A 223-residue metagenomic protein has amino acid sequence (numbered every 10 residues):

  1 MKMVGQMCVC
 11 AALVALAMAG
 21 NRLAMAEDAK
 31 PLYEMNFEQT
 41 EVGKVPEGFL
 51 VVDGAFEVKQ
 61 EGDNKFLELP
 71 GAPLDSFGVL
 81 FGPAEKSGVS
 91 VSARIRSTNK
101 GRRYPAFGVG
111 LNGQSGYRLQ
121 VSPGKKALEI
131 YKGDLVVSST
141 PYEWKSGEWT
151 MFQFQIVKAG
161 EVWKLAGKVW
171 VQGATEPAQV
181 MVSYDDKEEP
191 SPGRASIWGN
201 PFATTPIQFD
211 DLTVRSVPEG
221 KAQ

Functional and structural regions predicted by a protein language model:
A26-V51, K221-Q223: Extracellular carbohydrate-recognition regions
F37, D210-V214: Extracellular beta-strand elements of beta-rich domains used for carbohydrate recognition/degradation or cell-matrix
F37, V91-A93, E148-A159, W163-V169: Short tryptophan-centered beta-strand motifs in secreted/extracellular beta-sheet-rich domains of glycan-recognition
E41-E68, P73-D75: Extracellular glycan-recognition surfaces and repeat-rich motifs
G62-N64, E68-L135, P218: Secretory/extracellular carbohydrate-interaction modules and structurally similar beta-sandwich "look-alikes"
F77-P83, S138-W144, Y184-D185, W198-G199: Beta-strand-rich interaction surfaces with strong enrichment in secreted/lumenal proteins
Y131-Q153: Short, aromatic/His-centered strand-loop micro-motif at the edge of beta-sheets
E176-Q208: Flexible glycan-contacting loops in extracellular carbohydrate-active proteins
